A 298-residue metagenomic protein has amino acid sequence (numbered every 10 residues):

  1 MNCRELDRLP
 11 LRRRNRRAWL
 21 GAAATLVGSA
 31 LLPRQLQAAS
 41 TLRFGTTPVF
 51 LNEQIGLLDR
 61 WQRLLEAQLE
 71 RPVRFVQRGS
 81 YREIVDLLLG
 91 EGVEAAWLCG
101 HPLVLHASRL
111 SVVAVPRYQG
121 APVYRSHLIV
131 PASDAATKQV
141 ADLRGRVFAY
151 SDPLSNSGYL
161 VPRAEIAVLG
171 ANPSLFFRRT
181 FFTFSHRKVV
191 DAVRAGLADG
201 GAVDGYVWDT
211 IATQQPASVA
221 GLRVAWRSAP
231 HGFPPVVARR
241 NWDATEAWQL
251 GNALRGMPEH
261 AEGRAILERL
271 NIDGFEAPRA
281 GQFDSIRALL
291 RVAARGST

Functional and structural regions predicted by a protein language model:
M1-R14: N-terminal secretory signal peptides
R14-G28: N-terminal export leaders
A39-P102: Extracytoplasmic small-molecule ligand-binding "clamshell" domains of the periplasmic binding protein/Venus flytrap
R43-T47, Y118-V130, P216-N252, R264 (+1 more regions): Periplasmic-binding protein-like
F44-L64, R125-V190, A265: Bilobed "Venus flytrap"/periplasmic-binding protein-like clamshell domains and structurally analogous long
P72, Y150-V168, N252-T298: Ligand-binding clefts/hinges and TM-proximal coupling segments of bilobed small-molecule sensing domains
G79-Y81, E91-R109, P116, A202-I211: Beta->alpha turn/N-cap motifs
R146-D243: Pocket-lining segment of extracytoplasmic ligand-binding domains
